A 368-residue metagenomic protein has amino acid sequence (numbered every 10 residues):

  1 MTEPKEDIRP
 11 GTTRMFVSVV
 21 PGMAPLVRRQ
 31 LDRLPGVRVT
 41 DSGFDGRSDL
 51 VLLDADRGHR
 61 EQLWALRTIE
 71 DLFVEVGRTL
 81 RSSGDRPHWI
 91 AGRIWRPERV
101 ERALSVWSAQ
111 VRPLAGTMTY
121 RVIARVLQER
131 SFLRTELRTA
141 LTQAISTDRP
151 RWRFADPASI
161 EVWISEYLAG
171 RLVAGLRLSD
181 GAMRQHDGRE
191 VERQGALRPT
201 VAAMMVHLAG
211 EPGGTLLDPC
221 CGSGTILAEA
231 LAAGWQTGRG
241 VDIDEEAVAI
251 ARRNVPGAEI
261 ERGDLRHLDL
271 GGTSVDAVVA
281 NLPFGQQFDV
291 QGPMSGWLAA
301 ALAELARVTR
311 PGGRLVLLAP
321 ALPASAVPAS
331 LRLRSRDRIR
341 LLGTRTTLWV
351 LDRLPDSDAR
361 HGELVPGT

Functional and structural regions predicted by a protein language model:
T2-P35, G43-L50, A55-H59, L127-F132 (+4 more regions): Class I S-adenosyl-L-methionine-dependent methyltransferase catalytic core
V37, L66-I69, F73, A326 (+1 more regions): Short glycine-aromatic motifs
R47-Q110: Conserved AdoMet
W89-E98, R102-W107, L114-F154, W163: Long recognition/docking surfaces used for binding and targeting
W107-P113, L268-T273: Short amphipathic alpha-helix with an adjacent loop that forms part of the alpha/beta core around
